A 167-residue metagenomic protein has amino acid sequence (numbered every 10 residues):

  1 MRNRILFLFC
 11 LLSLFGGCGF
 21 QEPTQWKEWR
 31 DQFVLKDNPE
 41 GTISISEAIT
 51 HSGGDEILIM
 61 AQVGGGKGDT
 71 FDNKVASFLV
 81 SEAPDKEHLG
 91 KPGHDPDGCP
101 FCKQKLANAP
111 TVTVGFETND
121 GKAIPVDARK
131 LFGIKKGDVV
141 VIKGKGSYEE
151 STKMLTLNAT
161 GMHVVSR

Functional and structural regions predicted by a protein language model:
M1-C18: Sec-dependent bacterial lipoprotein signal peptides
C18-R167: OB-fold and OB-like single-stranded nucleic-acid-recognition modules and their adjacent interaction interfaces
